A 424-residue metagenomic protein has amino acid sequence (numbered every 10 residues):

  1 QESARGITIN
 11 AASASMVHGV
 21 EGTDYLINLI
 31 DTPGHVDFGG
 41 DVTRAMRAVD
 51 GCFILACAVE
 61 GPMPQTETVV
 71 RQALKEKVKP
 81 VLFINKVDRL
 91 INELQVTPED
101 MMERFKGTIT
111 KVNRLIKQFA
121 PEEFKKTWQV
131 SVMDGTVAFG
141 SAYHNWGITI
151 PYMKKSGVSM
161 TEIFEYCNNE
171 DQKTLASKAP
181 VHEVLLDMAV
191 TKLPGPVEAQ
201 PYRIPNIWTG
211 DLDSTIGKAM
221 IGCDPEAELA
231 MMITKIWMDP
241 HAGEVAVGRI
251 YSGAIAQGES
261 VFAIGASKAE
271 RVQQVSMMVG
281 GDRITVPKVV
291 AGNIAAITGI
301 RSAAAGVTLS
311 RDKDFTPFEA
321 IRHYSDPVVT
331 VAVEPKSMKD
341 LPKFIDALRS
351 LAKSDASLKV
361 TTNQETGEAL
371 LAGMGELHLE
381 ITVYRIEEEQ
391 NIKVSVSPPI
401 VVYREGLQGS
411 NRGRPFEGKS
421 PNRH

Functional and structural regions predicted by a protein language model:
Q1-H424: Structural and coupling elements of P-loop NTPases
